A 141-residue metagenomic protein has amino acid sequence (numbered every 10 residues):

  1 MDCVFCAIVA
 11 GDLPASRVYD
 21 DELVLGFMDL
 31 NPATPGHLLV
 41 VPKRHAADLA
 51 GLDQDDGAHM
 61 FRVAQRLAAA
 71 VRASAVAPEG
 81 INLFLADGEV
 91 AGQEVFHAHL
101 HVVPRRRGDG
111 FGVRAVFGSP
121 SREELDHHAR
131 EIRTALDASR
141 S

Functional and structural regions predicted by a protein language model:
M1-S141: HIT superfamily nucleotide-processing domains
